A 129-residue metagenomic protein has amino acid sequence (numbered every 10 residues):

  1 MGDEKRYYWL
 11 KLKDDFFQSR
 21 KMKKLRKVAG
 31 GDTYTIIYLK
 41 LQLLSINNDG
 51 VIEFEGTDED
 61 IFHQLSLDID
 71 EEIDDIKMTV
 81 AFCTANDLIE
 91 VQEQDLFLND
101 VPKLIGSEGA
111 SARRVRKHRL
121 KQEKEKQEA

Functional and structural regions predicted by a protein language model:
M1-Q94, D100-I105: Positively charged, structured surface patches that bind polyanionic biopolymers
G2-D3, K103, S107-A129: Charged low-complexity intrinsically disordered patches
